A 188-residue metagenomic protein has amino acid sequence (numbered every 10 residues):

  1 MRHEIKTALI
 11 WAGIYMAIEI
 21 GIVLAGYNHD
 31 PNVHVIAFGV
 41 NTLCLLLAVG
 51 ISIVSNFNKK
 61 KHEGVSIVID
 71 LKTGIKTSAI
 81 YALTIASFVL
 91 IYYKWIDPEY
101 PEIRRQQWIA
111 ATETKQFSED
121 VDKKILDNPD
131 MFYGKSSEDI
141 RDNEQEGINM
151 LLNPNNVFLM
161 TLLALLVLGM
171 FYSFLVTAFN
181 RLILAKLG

Functional and structural regions predicted by a protein language model:
M1-G64: Transmembrane alpha-helical insertion/packing segments
K6-I10, I14, K72-Y81, M160: Alpha-helical transmembrane segments of multi-pass membrane proteins
I14-I22, C44, A48, Y81-V89 (+3 more regions): Alpha-helical transmembrane segments of multipass membrane proteins
F57-N58, I67-Y93: Hydrophobic secretory-pathway targeting helix
N58, L168-G188: Juxtamembrane interface at the cytosolic side of transmembrane helices
F88-N128: Functional transmembrane-helix hotspots
D120-N143: Charged, glycine/proline-rich intrinsically disordered loops and linkers
K135-V167: Individual transmembrane alpha-helix segments
